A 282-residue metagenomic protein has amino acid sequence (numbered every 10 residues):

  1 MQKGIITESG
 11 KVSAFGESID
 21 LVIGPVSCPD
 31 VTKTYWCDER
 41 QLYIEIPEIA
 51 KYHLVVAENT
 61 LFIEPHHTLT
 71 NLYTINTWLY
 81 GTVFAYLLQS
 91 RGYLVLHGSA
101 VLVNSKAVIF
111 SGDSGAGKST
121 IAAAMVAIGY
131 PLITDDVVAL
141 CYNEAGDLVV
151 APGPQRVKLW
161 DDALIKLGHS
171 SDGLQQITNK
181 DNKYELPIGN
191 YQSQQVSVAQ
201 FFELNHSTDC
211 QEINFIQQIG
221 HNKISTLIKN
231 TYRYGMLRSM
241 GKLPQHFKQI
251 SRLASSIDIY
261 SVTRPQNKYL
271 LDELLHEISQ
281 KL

Functional and structural regions predicted by a protein language model:
M1-N71, I75, H276-L282: Long, basic/Gly/Ser/Thr-rich N-terminal segments that mediate initial subcellular attachment or targeting
Q2-E8, V103-D113, I128-L282: Glycine-rich, often acidic-flanked micro-motifs that create phosphate/phosphodiester-binding or positioning elements
W36-C37, Y80-F84, N182-K183: Short Pro/Gly-enriched beta-strand edge/turn motifs at strand-loop
T77-V95: N-terminal pre-Walker A segment at the start of P-loop NTPase domains
R91-S105: Phosphate-binding P-loop
K118: Conserved lysine of the Walker
I121-A122: Post-Walker A alpha-helix
M125: Aromatic pocket-lining residues of Rossmann-like dinucleotide-binding sites
